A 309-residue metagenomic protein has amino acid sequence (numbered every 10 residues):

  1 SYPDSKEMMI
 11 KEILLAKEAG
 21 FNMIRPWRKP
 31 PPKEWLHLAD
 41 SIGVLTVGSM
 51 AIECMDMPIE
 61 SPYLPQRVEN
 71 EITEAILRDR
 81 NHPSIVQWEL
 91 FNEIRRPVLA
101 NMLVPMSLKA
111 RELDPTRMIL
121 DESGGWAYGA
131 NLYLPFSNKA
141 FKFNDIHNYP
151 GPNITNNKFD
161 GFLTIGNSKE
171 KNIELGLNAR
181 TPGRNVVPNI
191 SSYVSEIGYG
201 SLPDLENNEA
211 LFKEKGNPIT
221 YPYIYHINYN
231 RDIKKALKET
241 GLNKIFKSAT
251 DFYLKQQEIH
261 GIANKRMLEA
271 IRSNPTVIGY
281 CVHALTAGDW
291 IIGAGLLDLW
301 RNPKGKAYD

Functional and structural regions predicted by a protein language model:
I10-L15, M23-T286, I291-D298: Substrate-binding/catalytic cleft of secreted carbohydrate-active enzymes, primarily glycoside hydrolases
P303-D309: Proline/serine/threonine-rich low-complexity linkers at boundaries of modular beta-sandwich domains
